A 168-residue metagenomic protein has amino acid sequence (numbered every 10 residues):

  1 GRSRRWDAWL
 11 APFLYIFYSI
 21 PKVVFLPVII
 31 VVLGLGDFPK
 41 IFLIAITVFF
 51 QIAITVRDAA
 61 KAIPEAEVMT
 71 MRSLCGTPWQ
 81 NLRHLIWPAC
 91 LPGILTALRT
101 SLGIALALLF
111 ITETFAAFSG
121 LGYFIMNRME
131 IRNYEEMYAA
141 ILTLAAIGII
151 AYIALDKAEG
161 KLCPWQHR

Functional and structural regions predicted by a protein language model:
G1-I30, T55-D58, M69: Cytoplasmic-entry segments and transmembrane alpha-helices of multi-pass inner-membrane transporters
R2, I20, L33, A45-F49 (+6 more regions): Hydrophobic/aromatic residues within the transmembrane alpha-helices of Major Facilitator Superfamily
R2-L10, G36-P39, P78, N133: Membrane-helix interface segments
R4, T96, Y138-R168: C-terminal transmembrane helix and the adjacent membrane-cytosol boundary/short C-terminal tail of inner/organellar
I30-V31, A107-T143, Q166-R168: Glycine-rich helix-loop "coupling/hinge" segments at transmembrane-helix boundaries in multipass transporters
V31-I52, E136-I141: Loop-to-helix entry region at the N-terminal start of transmembrane alpha-helices in multi-pass membrane transporters
F42, I46, P78-I111: Transmembrane alpha-helices
A60-A66, T70-C90, E130: Short helix-to-coil transition segments within interhelical loops that connect adjacent transmembrane helices
